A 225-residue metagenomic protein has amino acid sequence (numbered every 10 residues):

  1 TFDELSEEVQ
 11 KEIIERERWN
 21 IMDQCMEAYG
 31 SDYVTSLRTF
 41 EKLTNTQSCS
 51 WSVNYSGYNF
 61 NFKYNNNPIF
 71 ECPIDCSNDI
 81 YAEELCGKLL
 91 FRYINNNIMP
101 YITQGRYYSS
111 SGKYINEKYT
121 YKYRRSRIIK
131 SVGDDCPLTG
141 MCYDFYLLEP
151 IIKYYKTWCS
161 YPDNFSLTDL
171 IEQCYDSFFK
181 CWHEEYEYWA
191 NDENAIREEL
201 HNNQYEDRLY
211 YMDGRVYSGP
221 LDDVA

Functional and structural regions predicted by a protein language model:
T1-A225: Alpha-helical propensity feature that highlights long, continuous alpha-helices across diverse contexts
